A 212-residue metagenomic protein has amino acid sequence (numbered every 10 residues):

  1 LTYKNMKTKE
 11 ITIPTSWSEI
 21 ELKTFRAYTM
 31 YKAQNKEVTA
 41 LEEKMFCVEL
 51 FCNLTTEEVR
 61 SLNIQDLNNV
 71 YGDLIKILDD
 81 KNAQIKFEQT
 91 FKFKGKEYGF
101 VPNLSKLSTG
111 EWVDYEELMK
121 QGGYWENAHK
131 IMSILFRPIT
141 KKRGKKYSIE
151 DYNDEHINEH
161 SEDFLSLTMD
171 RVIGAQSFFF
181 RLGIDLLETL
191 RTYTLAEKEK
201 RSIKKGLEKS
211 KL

Functional and structural regions predicted by a protein language model:
L1-L212: Charged interaction scaffolds used for protein-protein
